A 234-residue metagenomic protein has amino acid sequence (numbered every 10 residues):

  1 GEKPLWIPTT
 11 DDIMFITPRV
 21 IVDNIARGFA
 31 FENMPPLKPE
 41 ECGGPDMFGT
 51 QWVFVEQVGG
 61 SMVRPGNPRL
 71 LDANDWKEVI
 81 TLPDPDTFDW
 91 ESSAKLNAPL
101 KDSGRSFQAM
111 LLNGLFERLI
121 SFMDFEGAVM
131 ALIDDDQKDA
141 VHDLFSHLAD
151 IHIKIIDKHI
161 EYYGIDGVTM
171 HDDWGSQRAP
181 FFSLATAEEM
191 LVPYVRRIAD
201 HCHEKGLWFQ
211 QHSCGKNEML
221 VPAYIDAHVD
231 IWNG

Functional and structural regions predicted by a protein language model:
G1-I16, P45, F54, V79-G234: Active-site loop segments of alpha/beta catalytic cores
K3-I7, D12-G43: Segments that shape or occlude catalytic/ligand-binding pockets
M14, A26, L70-D72, H228-V229: Short, charged/polar low-complexity linear motifs in solvent-exposed/disordered segments
V20-D23, E41, E56-V58, R64-P65 (+2 more regions): Short aromatic-enriched loop/helix-cap "lid" or pocket-rim segments at secondary-structure transitions that line
D23-I25, K38, C42, D46 (+3 more regions): Generic detection of intrinsically disordered/low-complexity segments and helix-coil linkers/edges
G49: Ligand-binding pocket scaffold of soluble enzyme catalytic domains
Q57-E91: Feature activates predominantly on carbohydrate-active enzymes
